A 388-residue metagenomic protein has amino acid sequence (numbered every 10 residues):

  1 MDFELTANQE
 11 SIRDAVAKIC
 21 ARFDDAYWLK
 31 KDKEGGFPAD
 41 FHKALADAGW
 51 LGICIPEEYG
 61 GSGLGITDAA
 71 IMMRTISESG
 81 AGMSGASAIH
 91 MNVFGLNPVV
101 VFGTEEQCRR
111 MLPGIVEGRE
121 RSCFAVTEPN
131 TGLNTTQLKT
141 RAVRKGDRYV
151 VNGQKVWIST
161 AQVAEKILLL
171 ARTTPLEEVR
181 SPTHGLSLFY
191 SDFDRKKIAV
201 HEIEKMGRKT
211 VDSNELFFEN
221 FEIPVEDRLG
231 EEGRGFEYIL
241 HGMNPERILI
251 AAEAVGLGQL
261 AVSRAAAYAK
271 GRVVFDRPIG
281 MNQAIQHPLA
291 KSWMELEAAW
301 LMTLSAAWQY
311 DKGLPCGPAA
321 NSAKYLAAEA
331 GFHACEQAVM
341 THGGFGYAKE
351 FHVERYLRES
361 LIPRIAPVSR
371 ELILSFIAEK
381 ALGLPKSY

Functional and structural regions predicted by a protein language model:
M1-G80, I89, F102-Q107, G114-R119 (+5 more regions): Alpha-helical interface subdomain recognition
G49, M72-S77, A171-T173, S191-K196 (+1 more regions): Short Ser/Thr-interspersed hydrophobic loop/turn segments at strand-loop and sheet-helix junctions that line or gate
N92-F102: Helix-loop "lid/cap" segments that line or gate small-molecule binding pockets
G118-V126, L170: A short, Trp-centered hydrophobic/proline-enriched beta-strand micro-motif
P129-K139: Active-site-adjacent elements of ketosynthase-type condensing enzymes
Q137, D194-E222: Flexible, small-/acidic-enriched active-site or ligand-binding loops
D147-R148, N152-H201: A short core secondary-structure module
N220-Y238: Long, acidic (Asp/Glu-rich), low-complexity accessory segments flanking structured domains
